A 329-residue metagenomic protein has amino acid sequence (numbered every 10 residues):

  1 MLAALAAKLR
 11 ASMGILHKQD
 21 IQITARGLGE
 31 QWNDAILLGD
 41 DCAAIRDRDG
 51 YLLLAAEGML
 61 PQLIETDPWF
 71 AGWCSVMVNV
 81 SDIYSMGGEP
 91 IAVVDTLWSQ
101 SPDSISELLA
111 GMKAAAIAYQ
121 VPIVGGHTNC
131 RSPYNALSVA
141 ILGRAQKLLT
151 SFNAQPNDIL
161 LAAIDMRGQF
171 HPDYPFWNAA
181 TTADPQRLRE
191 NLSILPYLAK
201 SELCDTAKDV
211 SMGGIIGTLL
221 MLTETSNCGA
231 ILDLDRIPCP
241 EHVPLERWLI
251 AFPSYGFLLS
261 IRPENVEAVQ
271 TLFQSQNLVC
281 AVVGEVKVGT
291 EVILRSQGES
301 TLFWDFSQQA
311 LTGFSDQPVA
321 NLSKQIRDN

Functional and structural regions predicted by a protein language model:
M1-V76, V80-S85, V121, D158-L160 (+3 more regions): N-terminal glycine-rich phosphate/pyrophosphate-binding loops that anchor nucleotide-derived ligands and cofactors
D20, Q276-N329: Acidic, Ser/Thr/Pro-rich beta/coil linker or hinge segments at domain junctions
D34-L37, N129, V210, C228-P240 (+1 more regions): Beta-strand->loop->alpha-helix junctions that form or flank phosphate-binding loops in nucleotide-handling enzymes
L52-L54, M59-P61, E89-D173, E285 (+1 more regions): Glycine-rich anion-binding loops of enzyme active sites
D67-V94, E107-A118, S193-A199, I215-M221 (+1 more regions): Small-aliphatic-rich amphipathic alpha-helix that forms the alpha element of a beta-alpha
Q100, P185-S254: Active-site-proximal betaalpha loop/short-helix elements that scaffold phosphoryl/nucleotidyl transfer chemistry
P172-R187: Short, compositionally biased
S260-E267: Helix N-cap motif at beta-to-alpha junctions
